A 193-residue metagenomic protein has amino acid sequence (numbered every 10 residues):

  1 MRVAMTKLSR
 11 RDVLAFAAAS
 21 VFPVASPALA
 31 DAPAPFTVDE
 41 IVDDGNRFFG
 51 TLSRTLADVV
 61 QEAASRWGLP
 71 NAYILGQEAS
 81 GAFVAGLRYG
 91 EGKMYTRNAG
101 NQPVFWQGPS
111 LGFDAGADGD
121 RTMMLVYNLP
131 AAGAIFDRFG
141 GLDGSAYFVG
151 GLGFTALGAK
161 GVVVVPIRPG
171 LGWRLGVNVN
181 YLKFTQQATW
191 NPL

Functional and structural regions predicted by a protein language model:
M1-V24: N-terminal secretory signal peptides
S26-A30: Sec/Tat signal peptide C-region and signal peptidase I cleavage site
D31-L193: Small-residue-enriched, tightly packed secondary-structure blocks
